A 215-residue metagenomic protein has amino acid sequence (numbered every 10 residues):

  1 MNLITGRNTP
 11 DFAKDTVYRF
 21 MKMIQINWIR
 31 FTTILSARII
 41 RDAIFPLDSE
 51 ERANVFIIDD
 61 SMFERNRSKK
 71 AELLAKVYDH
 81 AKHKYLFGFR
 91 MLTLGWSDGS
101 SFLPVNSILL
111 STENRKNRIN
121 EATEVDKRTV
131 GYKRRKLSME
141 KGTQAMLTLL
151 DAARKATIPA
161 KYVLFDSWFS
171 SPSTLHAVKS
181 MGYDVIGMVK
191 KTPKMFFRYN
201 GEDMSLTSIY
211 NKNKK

Functional and structural regions predicted by a protein language model:
M1-I4, V17, R52-N66, L94 (+2 more regions): Short, conserved catalytic/metal-binding motifs centered on acidic residues
M1-T32: Gly/serine-rich nucleotide phosphate-binding loop at the start of the catalytic core of nucleotide/ADP-ribose-handling
R7-P10, E51, K84, Y132 (+1 more regions): Short gly/ser-rich anion-binding loops that grip negatively charged ligand groups
A13-T16, S36-I39, R52-F56, R90 (+2 more regions): Generic hydrophobic, aliphatic-rich segments that mediate packing or membrane embedding
M23-N114: Active-site-proximal, Lys/Arg-enriched surface segment that forms a nucleic-acid-binding/basic interface patch
L103-Y132: DNA- and nucleic-acid-binding/regulatory domain cores of transcription factors and nucleic-acid enzymes
A122-K215: An internal, acidic/charged active-site-proximal segment that coordinates divalent cations and/or engages
